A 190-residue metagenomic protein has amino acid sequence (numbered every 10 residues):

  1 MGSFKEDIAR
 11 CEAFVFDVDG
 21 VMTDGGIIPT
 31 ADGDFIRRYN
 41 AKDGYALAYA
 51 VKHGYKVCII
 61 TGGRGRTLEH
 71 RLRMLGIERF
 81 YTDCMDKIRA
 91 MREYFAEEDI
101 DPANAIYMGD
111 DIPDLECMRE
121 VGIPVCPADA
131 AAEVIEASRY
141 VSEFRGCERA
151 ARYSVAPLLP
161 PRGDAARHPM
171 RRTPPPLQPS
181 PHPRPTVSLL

Functional and structural regions predicted by a protein language model:
G2-R89: Alpha-helical substrate-recognition element adjacent to the catalytic core
I36-N40, M74, R79-Y81, I88-L190: Mg2+-dependent phosphoryl-transfer enzymes with acidic/Ser/Thr/Gly-rich catalytic loops
